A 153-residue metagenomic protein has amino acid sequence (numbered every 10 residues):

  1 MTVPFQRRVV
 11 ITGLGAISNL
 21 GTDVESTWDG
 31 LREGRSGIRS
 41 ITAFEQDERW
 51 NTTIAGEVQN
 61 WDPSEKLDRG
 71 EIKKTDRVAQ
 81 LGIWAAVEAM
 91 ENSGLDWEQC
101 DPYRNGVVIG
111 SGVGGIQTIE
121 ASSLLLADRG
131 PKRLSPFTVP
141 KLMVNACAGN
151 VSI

Functional and structural regions predicted by a protein language model:
M1-V113, T118-I153: Conserved "HGTGT" condensation-loop signature of ketosynthase/thiolase-family condensing enzymes that catalyze
